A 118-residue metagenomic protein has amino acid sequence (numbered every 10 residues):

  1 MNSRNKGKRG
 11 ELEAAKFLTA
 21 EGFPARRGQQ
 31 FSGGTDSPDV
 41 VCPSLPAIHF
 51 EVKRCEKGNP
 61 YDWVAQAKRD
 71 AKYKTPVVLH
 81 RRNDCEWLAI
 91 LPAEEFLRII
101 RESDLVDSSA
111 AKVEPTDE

Functional and structural regions predicted by a protein language model:
M1-E118: Catalytic phosphate/metal-binding cores of nucleic-acid and nucleotide-processing enzymes, i.e., regions that mediate
